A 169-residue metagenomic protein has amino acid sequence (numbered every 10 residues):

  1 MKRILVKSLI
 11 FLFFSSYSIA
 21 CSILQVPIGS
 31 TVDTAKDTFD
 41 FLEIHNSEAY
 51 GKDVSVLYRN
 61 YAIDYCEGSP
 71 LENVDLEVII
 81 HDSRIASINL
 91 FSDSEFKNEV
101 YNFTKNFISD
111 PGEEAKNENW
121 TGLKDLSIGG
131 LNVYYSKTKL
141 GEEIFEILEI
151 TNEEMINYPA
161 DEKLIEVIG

Functional and structural regions predicted by a protein language model:
M1-L9: Bacterial N-terminal signal peptides that target proteins for export
F13-S18: N-terminal signal peptide c-region/cleavage motif recognized by signal peptidases
C21-S55, D82-G169: Non-cytosolic coordination micro-motifs
I28-T31, E72-L76: Extracellular/mature segments of secreted proteins
L57-A62: Short Pro/Gly-enriched beta-strand edge/turn motifs at strand-loop
G68-P70: Short loop/turn motifs at secondary-structure junctions and domain boundaries
